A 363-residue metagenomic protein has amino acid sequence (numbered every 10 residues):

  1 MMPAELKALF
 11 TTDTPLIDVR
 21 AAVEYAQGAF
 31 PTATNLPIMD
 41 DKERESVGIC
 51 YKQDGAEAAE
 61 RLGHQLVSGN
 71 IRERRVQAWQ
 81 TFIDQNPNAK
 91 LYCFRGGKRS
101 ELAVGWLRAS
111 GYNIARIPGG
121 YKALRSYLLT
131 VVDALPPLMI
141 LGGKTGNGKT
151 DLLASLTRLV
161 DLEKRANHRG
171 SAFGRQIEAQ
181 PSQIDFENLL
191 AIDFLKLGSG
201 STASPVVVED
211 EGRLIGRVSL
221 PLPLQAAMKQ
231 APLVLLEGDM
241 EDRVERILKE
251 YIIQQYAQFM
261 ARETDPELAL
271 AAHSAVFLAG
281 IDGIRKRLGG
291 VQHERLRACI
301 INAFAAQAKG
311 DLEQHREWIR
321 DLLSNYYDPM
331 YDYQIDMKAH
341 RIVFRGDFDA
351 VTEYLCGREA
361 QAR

Functional and structural regions predicted by a protein language model:
M1-P31, L128-D133, L138-G142: Flexible, polar/low-complexity N-terminal or interdomain linker segments that lie immediately upstream of folded
F10-I83: Positively charged, proline/Ser/Thr-rich regional signature most characteristic of the Rhodanese/CDC25-like
G63-I117: Catalytic cysteine-centered active loop of the rhodanese-like fold, especially the PTP/DSP P-loop
G97-S100, P137-T157: Glycine-rich phosphate-binding P-loop
V104-A109, T150-L162: A conserved segment at the C-terminal end of the G1
A109-L128, A231-E237: Short, acidic/small-residue loops that bind anionic groups at enzyme active sites
T157-A227: Conserved nucleotide-sensing/catalytic segment adjacent to the nucleotide-binding pocket in NTP-handling enzymes
A227-R363: Conserved NTP phosphate-binding and transfer environment spanning the P-loop NTPase/kinase superfamily
